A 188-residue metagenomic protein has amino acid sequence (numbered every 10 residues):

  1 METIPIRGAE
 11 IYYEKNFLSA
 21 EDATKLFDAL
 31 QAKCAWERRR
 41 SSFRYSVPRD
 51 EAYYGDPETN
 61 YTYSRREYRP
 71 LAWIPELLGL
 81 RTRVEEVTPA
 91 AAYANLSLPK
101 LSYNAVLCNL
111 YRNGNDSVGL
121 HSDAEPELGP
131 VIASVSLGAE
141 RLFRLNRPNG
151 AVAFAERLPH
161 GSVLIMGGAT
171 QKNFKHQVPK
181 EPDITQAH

Functional and structural regions predicted by a protein language model:
M1-H188: Non-heme Fe(II) oxygenase metal-center motifs and adjacent flexible, charged/small-residue loops
